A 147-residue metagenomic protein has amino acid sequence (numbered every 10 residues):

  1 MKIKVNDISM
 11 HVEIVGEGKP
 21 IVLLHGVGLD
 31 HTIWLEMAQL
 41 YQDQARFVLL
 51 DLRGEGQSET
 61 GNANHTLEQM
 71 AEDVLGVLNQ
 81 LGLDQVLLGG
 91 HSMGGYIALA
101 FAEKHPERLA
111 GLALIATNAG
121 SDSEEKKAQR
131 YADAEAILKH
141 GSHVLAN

Functional and structural regions predicted by a protein language model:
V5-A63, L67, V77: Conserved HGGG/HGGXW glycine-rich cap/lid loop of the alpha/beta-hydrolase fold
H25-V27, V86, G90-S92: Conserved alpha/beta-hydrolase "nucleophile elbow" surrounding the catalytic nucleophile
D51, L87, A110-A113: Residue in the alpha/beta-hydrolase core beta-strand immediately N-terminal to the catalytic nucleophile
E68-V86: Conserved acidic catalytic loop of the alpha/beta-hydrolase fold
M70, L88-G90, I115: Short beta-strand immediately N-terminal to the catalytic nucleophile in serine-hydrolase-like folds
Y96-K104, R108-L145: Flexible "cap/lid" loop of the alpha/beta hydrolase fold
